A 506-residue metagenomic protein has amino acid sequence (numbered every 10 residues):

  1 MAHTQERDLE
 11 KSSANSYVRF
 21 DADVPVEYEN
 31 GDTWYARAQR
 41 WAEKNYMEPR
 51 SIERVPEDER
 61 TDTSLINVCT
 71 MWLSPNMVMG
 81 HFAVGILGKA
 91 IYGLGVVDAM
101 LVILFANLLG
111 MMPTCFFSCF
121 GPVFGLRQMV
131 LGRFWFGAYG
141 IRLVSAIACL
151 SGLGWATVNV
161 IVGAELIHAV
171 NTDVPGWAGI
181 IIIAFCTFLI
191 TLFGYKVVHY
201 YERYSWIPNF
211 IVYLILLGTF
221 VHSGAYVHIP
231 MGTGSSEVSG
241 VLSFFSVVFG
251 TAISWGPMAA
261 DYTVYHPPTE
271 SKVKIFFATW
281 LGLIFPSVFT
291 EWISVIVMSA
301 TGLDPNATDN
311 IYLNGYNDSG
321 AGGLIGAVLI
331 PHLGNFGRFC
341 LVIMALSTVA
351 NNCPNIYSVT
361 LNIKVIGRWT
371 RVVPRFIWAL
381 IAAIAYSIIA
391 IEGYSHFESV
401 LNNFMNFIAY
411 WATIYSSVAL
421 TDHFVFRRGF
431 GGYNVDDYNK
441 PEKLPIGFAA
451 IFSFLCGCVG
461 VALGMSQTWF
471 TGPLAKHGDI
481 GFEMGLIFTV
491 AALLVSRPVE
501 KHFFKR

Functional and structural regions predicted by a protein language model:
A2-V97, L214, G240-S246, V264-K274: Membrane-interface "cap" regions at the ends of multi-pass membrane proteins
T61-L65, F193-W206, E237, P257-W292 (+4 more regions): Hydrophobic, small-residue-rich membrane helices and short re-entrant helix-turn-helix hairpins that build
L65-F82, L217-S223, T233-A300, P331-C353 (+1 more regions): Hydrophobic, membrane-embedded alpha-helices of multi-pass small-molecule transporters
V78, L108-P113, A148, G152-T157 (+4 more regions): Selective recognition of specific alpha-helical transmembrane segments in multi-pass small-molecule
S145-A148, N171-F193, I207-G218, F245 (+3 more regions): Transmembrane alpha-helical segments of multi-pass small-molecule transport proteins
A178, I182-F220, S235-S236, F277-G282 (+1 more regions): Membrane-interface loop-to-helix entry segments
A178-I180, C353, V365-E398, N439-G460: Loop-to-transmembrane helix boundary motifs in multi-pass membrane proteins
Y415-V495: C-terminal membrane-solvent junction of multi-pass transporters and transport-like membrane proteins
